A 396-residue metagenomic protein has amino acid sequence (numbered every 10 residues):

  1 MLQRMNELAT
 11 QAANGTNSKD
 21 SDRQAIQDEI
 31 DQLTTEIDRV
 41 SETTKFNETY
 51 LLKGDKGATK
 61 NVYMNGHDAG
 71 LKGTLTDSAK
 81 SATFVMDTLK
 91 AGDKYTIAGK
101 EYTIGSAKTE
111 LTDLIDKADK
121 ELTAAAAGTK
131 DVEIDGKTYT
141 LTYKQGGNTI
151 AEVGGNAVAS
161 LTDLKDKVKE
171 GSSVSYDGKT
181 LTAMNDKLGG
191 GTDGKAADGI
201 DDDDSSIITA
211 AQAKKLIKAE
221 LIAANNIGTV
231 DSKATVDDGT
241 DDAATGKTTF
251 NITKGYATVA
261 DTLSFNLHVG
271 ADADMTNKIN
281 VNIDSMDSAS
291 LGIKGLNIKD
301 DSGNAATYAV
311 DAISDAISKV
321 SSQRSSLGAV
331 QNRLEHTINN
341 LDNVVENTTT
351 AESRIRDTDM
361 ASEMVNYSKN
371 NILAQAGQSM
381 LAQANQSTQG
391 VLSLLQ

Functional and structural regions predicted by a protein language model:
M1-Q396: Primary detection of the long, small/polar-rich alpha-helical "axial" segments characteristic of bacterial flagellar
